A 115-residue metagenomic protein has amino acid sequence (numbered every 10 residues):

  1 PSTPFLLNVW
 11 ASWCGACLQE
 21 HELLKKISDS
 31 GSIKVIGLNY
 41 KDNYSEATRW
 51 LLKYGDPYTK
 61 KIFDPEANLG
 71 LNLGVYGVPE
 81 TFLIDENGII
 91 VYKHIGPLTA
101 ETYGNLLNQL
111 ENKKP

Functional and structural regions predicted by a protein language model:
P1-F5: A short beta-strand-turn-helix
L6-L7, V35, T81: Hydrophobic beta-strand anchors of alpha/beta hydrolase catalytic cores
V9-K25: Conserved redox-active cysteine motifs that mediate thiol-disulfide chemistry, especially di-cysteine Cys-X(1-2)-Cys
W10, I36, L71: Conserved Rossmann-like nucleotide-binding pocket used by diverse enzymes that bind dinucleotide cofactors
A11-A16, K41-S45, A67-L69, P97: Solvent-exposed loop/turn segments at secondary-structure junctions within structured extracellular/periplasmic domains
Q19, D29-E66, V78: Conserved segment of the thioredoxin-like fold in thiol-based oxidoreductases
L52-P57, D64-E111: Thiol/disulfide oxidoreductase modules built on the thioredoxin-like
